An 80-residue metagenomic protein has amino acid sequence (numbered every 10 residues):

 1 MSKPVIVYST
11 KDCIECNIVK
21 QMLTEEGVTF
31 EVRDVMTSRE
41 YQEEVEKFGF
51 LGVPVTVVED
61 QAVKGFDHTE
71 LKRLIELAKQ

Functional and structural regions predicted by a protein language model:
M1-E26: Local sequence-structure signature of Cys/Sec-based thiol-disulfide redox active-site neighborhoods
I14, R39-E40, T69-E70: Short alpha-helical
Q21, E43, P54, R73: Surface-exposed charge patches
D34-L51: Thioredoxin-like thiol-disulfide oxidoreductase module
P54-K64: A short, hydrophobic beta-strand/beta-hairpin element that forms part of a small beta-sheet core
L71-Q80: Thiol-/selenol-based redox modules, centered on thioredoxin-like and closely related oxidoreductase domains
